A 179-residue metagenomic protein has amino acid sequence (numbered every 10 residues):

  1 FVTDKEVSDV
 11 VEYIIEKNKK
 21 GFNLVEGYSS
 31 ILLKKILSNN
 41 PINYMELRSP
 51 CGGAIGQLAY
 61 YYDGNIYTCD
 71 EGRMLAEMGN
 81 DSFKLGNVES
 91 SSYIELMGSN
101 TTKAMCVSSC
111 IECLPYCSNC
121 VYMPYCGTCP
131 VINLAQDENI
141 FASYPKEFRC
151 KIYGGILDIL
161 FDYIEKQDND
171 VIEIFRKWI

Functional and structural regions predicted by a protein language model:
T3-N40, G72-S118: C-terminal accessory region of radical SAM enzymes
P41-S49: Charge-patterned, long linear interaction tracts outside catalytic cores
C51-I55: Short, small/polar residue-rich loop motifs at catalytic or cofactor-binding pockets
Y61: Short, acidic, Ser/Thr-enriched surface-loop or helix-capping motifs
M74-E77, F83, V88, S109-I179: Radical SAM enzyme core and accessory elements
